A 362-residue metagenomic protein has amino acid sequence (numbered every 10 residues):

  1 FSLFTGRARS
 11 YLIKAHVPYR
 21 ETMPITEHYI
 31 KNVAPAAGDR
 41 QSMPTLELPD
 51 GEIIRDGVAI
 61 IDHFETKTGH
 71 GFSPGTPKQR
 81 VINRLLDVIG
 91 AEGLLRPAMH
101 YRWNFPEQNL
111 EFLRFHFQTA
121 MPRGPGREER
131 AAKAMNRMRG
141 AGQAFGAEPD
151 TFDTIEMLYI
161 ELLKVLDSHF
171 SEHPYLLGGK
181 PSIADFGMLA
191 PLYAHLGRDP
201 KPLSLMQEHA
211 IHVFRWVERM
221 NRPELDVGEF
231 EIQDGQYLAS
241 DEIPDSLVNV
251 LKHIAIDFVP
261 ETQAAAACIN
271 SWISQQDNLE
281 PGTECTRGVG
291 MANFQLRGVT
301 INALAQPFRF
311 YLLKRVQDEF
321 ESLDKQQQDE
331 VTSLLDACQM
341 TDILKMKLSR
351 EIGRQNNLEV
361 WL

Functional and structural regions predicted by a protein language model:
F1-R127, L176, L196-G197, V248-L362: GST-like domain detector, emphasizing the conserved glutathione-binding G-site in the N-terminal thioredoxin-like
T68, E161-Y175: Short amphipathic alpha-helical segments and their helix-coil junctions
P125-M138, G142-F145, P149-L166: All-alpha helical catalytic cores of prenyl diphosphate-utilizing isoprenoid enzymes
E156, I160-E161, S171, A190-Y193: A conserved active-site cap/scaffold subdomain adjacent to cofactor or substrate pockets
P174-L196: GST superfamily/GST-like fold recognition
L177-K180, R198-H209, L225-A239: Short acidic alpha-helical/loop segments enriched in Asp/Glu that coordinate divalent cations
L205-E208, H212-R215, R219: Conserved nucleotidyltransferase catalytic core and NTase-mimicking acidic/glycine-rich helix/loop elements in nucleic
I232-I256: Small-residue-rich helix-loop
